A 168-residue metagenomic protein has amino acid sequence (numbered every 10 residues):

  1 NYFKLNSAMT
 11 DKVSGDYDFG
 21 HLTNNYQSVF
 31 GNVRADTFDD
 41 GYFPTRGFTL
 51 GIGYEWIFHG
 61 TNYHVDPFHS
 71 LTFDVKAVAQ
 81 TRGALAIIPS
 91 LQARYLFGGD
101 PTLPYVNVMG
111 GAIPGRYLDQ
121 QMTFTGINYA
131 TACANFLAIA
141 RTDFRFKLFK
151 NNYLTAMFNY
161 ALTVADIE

Functional and structural regions predicted by a protein language model:
N1-D18: Transmembrane beta-barrel wall of Gram-negative outer-membrane proteins
L5, N24-Q27, D39: Solenoidal tandem-repeat scaffolds enriched in leucines and small polar residues
D18-F19, T37: A ubiquitous short alpha-helical element
G20-H21, N62: Alpha-helix capping and helix-loop boundary segments enriched in small/acidic/polar residues
V29-R34, D40-F149, A156, D166: C-terminal outer-membrane beta-barrel translocator/porin domains of Gram-negative envelope proteins and their
F158-A161: Acidic/histidine-rich, metal-coordinating catalytic segments
